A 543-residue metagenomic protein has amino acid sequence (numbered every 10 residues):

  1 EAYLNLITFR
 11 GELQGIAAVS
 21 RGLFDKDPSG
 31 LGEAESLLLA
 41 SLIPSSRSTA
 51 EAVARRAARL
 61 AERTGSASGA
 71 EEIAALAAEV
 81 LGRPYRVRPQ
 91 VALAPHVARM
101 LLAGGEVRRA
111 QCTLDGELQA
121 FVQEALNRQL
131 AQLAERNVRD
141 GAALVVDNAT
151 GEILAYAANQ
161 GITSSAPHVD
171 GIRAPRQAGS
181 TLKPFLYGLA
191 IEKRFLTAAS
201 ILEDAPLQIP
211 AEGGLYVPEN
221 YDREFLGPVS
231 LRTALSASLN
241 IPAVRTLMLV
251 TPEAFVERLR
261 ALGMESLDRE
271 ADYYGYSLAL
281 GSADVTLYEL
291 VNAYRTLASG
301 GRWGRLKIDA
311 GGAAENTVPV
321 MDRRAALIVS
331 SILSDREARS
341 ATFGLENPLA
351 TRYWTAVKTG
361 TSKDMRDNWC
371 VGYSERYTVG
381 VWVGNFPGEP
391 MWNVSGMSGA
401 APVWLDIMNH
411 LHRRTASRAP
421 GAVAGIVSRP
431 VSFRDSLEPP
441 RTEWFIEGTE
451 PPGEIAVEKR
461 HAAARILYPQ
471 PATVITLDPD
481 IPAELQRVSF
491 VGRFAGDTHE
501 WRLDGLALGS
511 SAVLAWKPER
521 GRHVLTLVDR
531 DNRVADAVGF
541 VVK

Functional and structural regions predicted by a protein language model:
E1-A120, E257-D272, Y276-G281, R295: Non-catalytic, structured segments within soluble enzyme domains
N5-E12, E35-L37, S41-L42, R99 (+9 more regions): Glycine-rich, acidic and aromatic/proline-enriched surface loops and short helix-turn segments that act as binding
R10-Q14, G30-A34, S48-R55, R88 (+11 more regions): Soluble non-cytosolic domains of exported or imported proteins
A54-A57, S66-R83, V138-V146, L202-Q208 (+2 more regions): Acidic/histidine-enriched alpha-helical segments
E72-Q90, P206, P210, E224 (+1 more regions): Soluble, non-transmembrane domains of envelope/secretory-pathway proteins that act on or interact with carbohydrate
R86, A92, H96-R99, A149 (+3 more regions): Conserved catalytic neighborhood of penicillin-recognizing serine enzymes
C112-E135, D147, Y156-A158, T163-A174 (+5 more regions): A penicillin-recognizing enzyme superfamily signal
R136-G141, S164-F185, K193, T197-A205 (+2 more regions): Short active-site loop at a secondary-structure junction that contains or immediately precedes the catalytic residue(s)
